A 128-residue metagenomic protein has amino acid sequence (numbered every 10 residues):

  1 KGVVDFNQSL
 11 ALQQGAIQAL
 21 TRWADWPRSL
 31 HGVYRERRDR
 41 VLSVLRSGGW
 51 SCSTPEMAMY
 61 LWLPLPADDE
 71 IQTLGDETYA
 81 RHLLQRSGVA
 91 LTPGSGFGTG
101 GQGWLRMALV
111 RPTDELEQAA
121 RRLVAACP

Functional and structural regions predicted by a protein language model:
K1-P128: PLP-dependent class I/II
